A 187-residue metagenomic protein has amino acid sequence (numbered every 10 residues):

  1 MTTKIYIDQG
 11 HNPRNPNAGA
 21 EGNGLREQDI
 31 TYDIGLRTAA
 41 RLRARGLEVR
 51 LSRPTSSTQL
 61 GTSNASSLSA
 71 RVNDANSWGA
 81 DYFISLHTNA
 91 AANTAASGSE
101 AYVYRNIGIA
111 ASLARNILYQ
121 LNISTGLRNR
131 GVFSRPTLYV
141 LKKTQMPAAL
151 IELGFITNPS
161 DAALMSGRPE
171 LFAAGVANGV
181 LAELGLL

Functional and structural regions predicted by a protein language model:
T2-G24: Short glycine-rich His-centered loop
T3, L25, D29-L187: Active-site-proximal helix/loop segments of hydrolytic enzymes
